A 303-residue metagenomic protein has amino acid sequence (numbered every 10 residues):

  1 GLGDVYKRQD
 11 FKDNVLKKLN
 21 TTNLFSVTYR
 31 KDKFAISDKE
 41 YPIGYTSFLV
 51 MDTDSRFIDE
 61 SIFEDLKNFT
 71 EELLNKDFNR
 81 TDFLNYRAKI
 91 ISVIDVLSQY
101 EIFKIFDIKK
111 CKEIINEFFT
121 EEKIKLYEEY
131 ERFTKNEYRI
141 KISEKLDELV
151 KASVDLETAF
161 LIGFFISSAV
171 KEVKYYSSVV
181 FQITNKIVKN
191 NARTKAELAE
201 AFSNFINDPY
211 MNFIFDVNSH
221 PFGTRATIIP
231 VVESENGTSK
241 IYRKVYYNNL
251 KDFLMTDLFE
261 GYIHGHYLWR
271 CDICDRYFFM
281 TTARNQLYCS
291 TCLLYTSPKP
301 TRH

Functional and structural regions predicted by a protein language model:
G1-Q9, Y295-H303: Conserved small/polar residues in nucleotide/adenosyl-binding loops
L2-G3, L268, Q286: A generic alpha-helix preference that emphasizes hydrophobic side chains
K7-F279: Short helix-coil boundary/hinge micro-motifs
R284-L294: Cysteine-rich micro-motifs
